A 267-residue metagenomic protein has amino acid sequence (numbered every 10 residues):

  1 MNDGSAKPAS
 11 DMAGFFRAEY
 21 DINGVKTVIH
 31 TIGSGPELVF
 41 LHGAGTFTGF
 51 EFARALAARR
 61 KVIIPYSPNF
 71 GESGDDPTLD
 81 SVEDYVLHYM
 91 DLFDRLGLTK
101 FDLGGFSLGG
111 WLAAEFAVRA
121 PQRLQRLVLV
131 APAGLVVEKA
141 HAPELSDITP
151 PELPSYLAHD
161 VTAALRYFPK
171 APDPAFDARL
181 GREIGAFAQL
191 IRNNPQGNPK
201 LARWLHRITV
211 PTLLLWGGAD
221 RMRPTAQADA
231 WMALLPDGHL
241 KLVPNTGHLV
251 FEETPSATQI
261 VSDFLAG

Functional and structural regions predicted by a protein language model:
D21-G74: Conserved HGGG/HGGXW glycine-rich cap/lid loop of the alpha/beta-hydrolase fold
I32, I63-G104: Active-site loop/oxyanion-hole signature of alpha/beta-hydrolase fold enzymes
W111-A114, V118-R119, Q125-Y156: Flexible "cap/lid" loop of the alpha/beta hydrolase fold
E138-K139, P143-E144, P151-T209: Conserved alpha/beta-hydrolase catalytic His-Asp/Glu region
I208, L214-W216: Short beta-strand/loop motif that positions the catalytic acidic residue of the alpha/beta-hydrolase fold
A219-R223: Acidic catalytic loop of the alpha/beta-hydrolase fold
M232-H248: Catalytic histidine neighborhood in serine/cysteine hydrolases with alpha/beta-hydrolase-type architecture
T246-T258: Catalytic histidine-centered segment of alpha/beta-hydrolase-like enzymes
